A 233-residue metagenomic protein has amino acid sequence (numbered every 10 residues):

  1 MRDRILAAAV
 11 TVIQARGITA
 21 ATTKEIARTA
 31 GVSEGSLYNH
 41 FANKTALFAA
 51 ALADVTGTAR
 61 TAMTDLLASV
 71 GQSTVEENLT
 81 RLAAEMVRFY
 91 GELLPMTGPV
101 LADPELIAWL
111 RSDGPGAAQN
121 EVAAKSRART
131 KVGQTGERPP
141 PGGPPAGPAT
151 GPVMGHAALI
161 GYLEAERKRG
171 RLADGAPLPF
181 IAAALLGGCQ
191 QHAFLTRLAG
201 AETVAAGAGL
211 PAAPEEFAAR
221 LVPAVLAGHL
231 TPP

Functional and structural regions predicted by a protein language model:
M1-A9, I26, A51-V55, A59 (+1 more regions): Generic hydrophobic, amphipathic alpha-helix propensity
R4, A46, E77-R81, P95 (+5 more regions): Amphipathic alpha-helical interaction segments
R4, V12-A46, A50: Helix-turn-helix
V12, L94-T97, P148, E166: A generic "structured core" feature
I18-T19, L110, L172-A173: Conserved hydrophobic residue
A50, M63-M96, Q119, A123-R127 (+2 more regions): Hydrophobic alpha-helical connector segments
R81, R88, V153-R169, A183-P233: C-terminal peripheral helix-coil segments that are non-catalytic and often amphipathic
L106-T150, A199-A212: Intrinsically disordered, low-complexity terminal tails and inter-domain linkers enriched for S/T/G/P/D/E
